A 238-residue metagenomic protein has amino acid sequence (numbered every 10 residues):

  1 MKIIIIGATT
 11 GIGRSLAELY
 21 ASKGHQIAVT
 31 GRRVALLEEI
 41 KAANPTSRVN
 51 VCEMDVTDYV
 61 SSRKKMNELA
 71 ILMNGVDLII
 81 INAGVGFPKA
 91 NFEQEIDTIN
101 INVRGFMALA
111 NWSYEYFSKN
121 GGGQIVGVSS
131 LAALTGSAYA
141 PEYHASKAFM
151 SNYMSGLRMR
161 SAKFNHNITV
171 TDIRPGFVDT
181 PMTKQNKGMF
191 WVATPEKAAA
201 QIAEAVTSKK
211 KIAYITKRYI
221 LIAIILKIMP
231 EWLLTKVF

Functional and structural regions predicted by a protein language model:
T9-T10: Conserved glycine-rich cofactor-binding loop
K23-I40: Conserved glycine-rich Rossmann-like NAD(P)H-binding loop of the short-chain dehydrogenase/reductase
I80-F87: Conserved NAD(P)H cofactor-binding loop of Rossmann-fold oxidoreductase domains
K89-N100: Short alpha-helical oligomerization interface
A110, S146: Active-site helix of classical SDR
S130: Residue(s) in the substrate-gating loop at a strand-loop-helix junction that position the organic substrate next
D172, K187-A223: C-terminal helical subdomain
